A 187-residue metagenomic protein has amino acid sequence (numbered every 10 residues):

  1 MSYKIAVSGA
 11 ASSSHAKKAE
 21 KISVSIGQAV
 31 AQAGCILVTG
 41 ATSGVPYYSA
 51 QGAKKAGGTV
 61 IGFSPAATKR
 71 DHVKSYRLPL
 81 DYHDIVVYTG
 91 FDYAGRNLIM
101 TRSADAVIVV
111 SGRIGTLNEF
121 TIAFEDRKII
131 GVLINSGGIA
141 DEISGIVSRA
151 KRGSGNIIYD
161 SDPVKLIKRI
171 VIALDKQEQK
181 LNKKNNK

Functional and structural regions predicted by a protein language model:
M1-K17, S25-A33: Generic N-terminal amphipathic, Lys/Arg-enriched alpha-helix
S8-S12, Y88-V164: C-terminal binding/interaction regions
S13, V24-Q28, S43-S111, G115-N118: Acidic/glycine-enriched connector segments
V24-G27, A31, T121-F124, V171: A structural alpha-helix within SAM-dependent methyltransferase catalytic domains
I36-A41, T59-A66, G131-N135: Short internal beta-strands
R70-K74, A140-S144, R169: Short, charged, surface-exposed secondary-structure boundary motifs
R102, G153-K187: A charged, well-structured terminal subsegment
